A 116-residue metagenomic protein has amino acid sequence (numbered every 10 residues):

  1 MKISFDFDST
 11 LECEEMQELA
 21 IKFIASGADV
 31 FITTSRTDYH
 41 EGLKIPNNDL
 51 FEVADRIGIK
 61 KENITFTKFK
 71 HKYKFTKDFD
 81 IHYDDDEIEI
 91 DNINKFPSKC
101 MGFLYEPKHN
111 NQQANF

Functional and structural regions predicted by a protein language model:
M1-F69: Alpha-helical substrate-recognition element adjacent to the catalytic core
E15-F23, F75, D91-F96: A short acidic, amphipathic alpha-helical/loop segment
G27-A28, K61, K77-F79, P97 (+1 more regions): Short, well-ordered alpha-helix to beta-strand connector turns
I32-T33, T65, D80-D84, C100-Y105: Short, hydrophobic beta-strand segments that form beta-sheet elements in well-ordered domains
I45-E52, Y73-I81, F103-K108: Noncatalytic linker/hinge segments flanking ATPase motor cores
I64, F69-I93: Conserved Lys-Pro-Asp/Glu-containing loop-to-beta segment of HAD-superfamily phosphomonoesterases, centered on
E87-F116: Asp-based, Mg2+/Mn2+-dependent phosphohydrolase catalytic module
